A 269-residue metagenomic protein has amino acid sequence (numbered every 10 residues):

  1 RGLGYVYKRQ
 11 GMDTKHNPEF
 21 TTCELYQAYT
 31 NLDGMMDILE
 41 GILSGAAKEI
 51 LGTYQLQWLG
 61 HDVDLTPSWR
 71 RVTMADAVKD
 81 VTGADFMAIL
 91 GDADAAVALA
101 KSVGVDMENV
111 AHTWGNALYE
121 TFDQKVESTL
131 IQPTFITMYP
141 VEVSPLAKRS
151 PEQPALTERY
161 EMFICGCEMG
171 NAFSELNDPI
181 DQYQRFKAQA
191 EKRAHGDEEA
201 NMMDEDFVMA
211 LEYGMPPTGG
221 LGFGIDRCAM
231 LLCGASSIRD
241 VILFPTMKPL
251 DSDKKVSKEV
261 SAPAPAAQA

Functional and structural regions predicted by a protein language model:
R1-Y7: Short, small-residue-biased leader/transition segments that mark boundaries at the very start of proteins
K8-Q27, A100-G104: Residues forming anionic-ligand binding surfaces in small-molecule and nucleic-acid pockets of primarily soluble enzymes
E24-D33, E168, E175: A generic structural motif
L25, A77, I136, A172 (+1 more regions): A residue-level signal for conserved active-site and pocket-lining positions in enzyme catalytic cores
M36-A46: Short amphipathic C-terminal alpha-helix that caps PH/PH-like domains
G45-M169, A188-M215, K254-A269: Metal-assisted phosphate- and nucleotidyl-transfer catalytic regions
C165-E175, M215-C233: Conserved phosphate/anionic-ligand binding catalytic regions in large, soluble enzymes, centered on
E212, I225, A229, A235-A269: Acidic, carboxylate-rich catalytic segments that either coordinate divalent cations
